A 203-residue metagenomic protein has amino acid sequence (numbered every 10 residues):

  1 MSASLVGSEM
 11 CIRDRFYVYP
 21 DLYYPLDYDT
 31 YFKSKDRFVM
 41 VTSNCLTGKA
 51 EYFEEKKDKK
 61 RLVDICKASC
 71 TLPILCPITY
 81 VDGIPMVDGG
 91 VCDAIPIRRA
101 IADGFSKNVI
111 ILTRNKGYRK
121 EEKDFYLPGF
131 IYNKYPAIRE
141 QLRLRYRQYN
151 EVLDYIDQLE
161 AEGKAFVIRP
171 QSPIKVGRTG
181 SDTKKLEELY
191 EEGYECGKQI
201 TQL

Functional and structural regions predicted by a protein language model:
M1, K49-E51, F166: Short beta-strand segments
M1-G7, C11-I12: Single conserved hydrophobic/aromatic residue that forms the stacking wall/gate of nucleotide- or nucleobase-binding
P20, C66-S69, I156: A generic structural signal for nonpolar/aromatic side chains embedded in well-ordered alpha-helices
P25, K59-K60, D93-A94, L153 (+1 more regions): Structural motif corresponding to alpha-helix initiation and N-cap regions
D29-R37, A161-A165: A short helix-to-beta-strand connector/capping loop
F32-I111, N115-P128: Active-site gating loop/helix substructures
K107-A161: Helix-centered, glycine/charged polyanion-binding patches within enzymatic domains that contact phosphate-containing
V152-L203: C-terminal helical/tail subdomains of lipid-metabolizing enzymes
